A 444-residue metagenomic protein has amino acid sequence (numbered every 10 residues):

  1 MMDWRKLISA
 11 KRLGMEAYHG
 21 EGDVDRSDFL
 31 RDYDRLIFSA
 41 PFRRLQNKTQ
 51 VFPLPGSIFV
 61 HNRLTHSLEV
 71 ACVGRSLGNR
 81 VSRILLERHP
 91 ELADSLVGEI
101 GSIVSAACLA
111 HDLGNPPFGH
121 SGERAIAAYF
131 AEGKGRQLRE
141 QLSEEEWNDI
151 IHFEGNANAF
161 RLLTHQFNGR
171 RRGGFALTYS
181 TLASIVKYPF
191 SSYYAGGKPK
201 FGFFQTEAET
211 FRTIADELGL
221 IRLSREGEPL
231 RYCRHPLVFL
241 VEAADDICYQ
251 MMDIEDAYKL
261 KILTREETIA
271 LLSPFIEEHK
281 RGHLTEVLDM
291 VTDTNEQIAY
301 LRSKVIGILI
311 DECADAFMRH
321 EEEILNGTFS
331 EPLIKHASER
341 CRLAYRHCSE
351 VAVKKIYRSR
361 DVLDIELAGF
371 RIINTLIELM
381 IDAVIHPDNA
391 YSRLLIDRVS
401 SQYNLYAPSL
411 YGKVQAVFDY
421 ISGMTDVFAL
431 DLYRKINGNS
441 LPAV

Functional and structural regions predicted by a protein language model:
M1-D25, I37-K48, S57, L68 (+4 more regions): Sequence-structural signature of the catalytic-core scaffold of metal-dependent phosphohydrolases that act on
R31-R43, A337-C341: Acidic, low-complexity proline/glycine-rich segments
K48-I58, V351-I356: A short small-residue
H61-T65: Low-complexity, highly charged intrinsically disordered N-terminal segments that act as targeting/localization
C248, M252, D256, I310-E322 (+6 more regions): Hydrophobic alpha-helix feature that most strongly marks membrane-spanning transmembrane helices and their immediate
M318-S400: Substrate-recognition/cap regions that form aromatic- and gly/pro-loop-enriched pockets for small-molecule ligands
R393-L441: C-terminal amphipathic alpha-helical interaction region
